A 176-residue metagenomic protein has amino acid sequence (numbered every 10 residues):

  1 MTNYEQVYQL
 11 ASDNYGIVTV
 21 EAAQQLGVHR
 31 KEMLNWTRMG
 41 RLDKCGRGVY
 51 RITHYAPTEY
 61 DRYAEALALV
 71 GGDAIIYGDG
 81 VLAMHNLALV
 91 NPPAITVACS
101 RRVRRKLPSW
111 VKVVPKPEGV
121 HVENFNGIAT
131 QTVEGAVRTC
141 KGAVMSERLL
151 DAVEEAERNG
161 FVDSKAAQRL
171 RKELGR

Functional and structural regions predicted by a protein language model:
T2-V28, E32, T37, C45 (+1 more regions): Nucleic-acid-binding surface
G40: Glycine-centered, phosphate/nucleic-acid-interacting loop/turn motifs that mediate DNA/RNA or nucleotide
